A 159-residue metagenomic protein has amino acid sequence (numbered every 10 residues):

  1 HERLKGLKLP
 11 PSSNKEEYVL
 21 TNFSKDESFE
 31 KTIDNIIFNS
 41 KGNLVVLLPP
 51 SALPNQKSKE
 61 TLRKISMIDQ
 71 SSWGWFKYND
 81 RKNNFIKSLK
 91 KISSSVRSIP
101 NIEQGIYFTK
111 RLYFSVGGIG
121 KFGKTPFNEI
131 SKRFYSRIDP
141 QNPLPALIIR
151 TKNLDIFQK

Functional and structural regions predicted by a protein language model:
H1-E2, T21-D26, L48-A52: Structural motif
H1-K5, S95, I156-K159: N-terminal membrane-anchoring/stem segments of glycan-assembly enzymes
H1-T21: N-proximal low-complexity "stem/linker" segments adjacent to membrane-targeting elements
E30-L44: Active-site nucleotide-sugar/metal-binding loop of Leloir-type enzymes
K41-N55: Short beta-strand-to-loop acidic/aromatic patch adjacent to the donor-nucleotide binding site
L53-F85: Conserved donor NDP-sugar-binding/catalytic core segment of glycosyltransferases
S72-F76, L89-F108, F114-S115: A recurrent flexible, glycine/aromatic-enriched loop bordering the glycosyltransferase active site that acts as
L112-V116, F122-I149, F157-Q158: A short, conserved alpha-helix in the catalytic core of glycosyltransferases
